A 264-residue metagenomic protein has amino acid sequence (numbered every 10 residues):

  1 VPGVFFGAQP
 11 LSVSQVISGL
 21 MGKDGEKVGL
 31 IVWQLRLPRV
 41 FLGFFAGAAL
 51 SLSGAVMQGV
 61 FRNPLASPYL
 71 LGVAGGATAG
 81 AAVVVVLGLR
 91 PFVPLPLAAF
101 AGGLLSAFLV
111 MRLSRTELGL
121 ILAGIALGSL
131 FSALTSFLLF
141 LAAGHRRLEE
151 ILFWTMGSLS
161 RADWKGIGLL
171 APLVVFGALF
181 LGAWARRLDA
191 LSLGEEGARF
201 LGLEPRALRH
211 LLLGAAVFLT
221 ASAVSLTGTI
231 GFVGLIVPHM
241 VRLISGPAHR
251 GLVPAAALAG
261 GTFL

Functional and structural regions predicted by a protein language model:
V1-L264: Alpha-helical transmembrane segments in inner-membrane proteins
